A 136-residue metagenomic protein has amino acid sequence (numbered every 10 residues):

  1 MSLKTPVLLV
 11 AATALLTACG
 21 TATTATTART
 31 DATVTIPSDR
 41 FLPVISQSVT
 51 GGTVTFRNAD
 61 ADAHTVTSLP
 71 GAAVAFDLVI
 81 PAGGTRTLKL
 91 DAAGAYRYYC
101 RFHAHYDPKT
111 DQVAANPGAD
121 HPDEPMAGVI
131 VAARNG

Functional and structural regions predicted by a protein language model:
M1-L8: Bacterial N-terminal signal peptides that target proteins for export
L15-A18: C-terminal motif of bacterial Sec signal peptides marking the signal peptidase cleavage site
G20-A22: Bacterial signal peptide processing site
T27-T50: N-terminal edge beta-strand
S38-R40, N58-D60, P70-A72, A92 (+2 more regions): A mature extracytoplasmic/lumenal domain signature
P43-D62, T67, G84-A92, Y96-Y98: Beta-strand cores of secreted/periplasmic/IMS beta-sandwich domains, seen most often in copper-related folds
T67-L78, G118: Short, compositionally biased
I80-G136: Extracellular/periplasmic metallocenter environments
